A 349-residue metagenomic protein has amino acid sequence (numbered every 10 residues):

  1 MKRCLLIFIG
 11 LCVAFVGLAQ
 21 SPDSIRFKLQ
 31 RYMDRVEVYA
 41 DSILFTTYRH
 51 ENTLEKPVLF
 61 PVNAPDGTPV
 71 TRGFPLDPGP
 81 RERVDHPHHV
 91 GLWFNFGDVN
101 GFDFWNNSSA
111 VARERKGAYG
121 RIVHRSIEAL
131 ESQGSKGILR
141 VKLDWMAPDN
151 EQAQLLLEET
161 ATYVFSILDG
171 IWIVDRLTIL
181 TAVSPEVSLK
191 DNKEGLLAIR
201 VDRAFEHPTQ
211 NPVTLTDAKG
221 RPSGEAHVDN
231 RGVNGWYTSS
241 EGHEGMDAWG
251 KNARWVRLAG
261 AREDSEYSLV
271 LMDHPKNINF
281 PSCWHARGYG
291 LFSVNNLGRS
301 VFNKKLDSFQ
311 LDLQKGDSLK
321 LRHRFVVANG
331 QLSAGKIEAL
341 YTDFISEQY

Functional and structural regions predicted by a protein language model:
M1-P22: Bacterial Sec-dependent N-terminal signal peptides
Q20-P87, N192, G330-L332, E338: Beta-strand-rich N-terminal accessory domains
Y48-N63, I167-T216, H227-D229, K336: Acidic (Asp/Glu-rich), glycine- and aromatic
T53-A110, T216-N252: Extracellular/lumen-exposed scaffold segments
H88-G170: Extended, loop-rich substrate-binding clefts of extracytoplasmic carbohydrate-active enzymes
L143-D149, Y163-I167, L180-S184, V201-F205 (+1 more regions): Beta-strand elements of well-folded, non-transmembrane domains
K193-N279: Active-site/ligand-binding surface loops and adjacent short beta/alpha elements that line catalytic pockets across
L269-Y349: Beta-strand-rich recognition/accessory modules
